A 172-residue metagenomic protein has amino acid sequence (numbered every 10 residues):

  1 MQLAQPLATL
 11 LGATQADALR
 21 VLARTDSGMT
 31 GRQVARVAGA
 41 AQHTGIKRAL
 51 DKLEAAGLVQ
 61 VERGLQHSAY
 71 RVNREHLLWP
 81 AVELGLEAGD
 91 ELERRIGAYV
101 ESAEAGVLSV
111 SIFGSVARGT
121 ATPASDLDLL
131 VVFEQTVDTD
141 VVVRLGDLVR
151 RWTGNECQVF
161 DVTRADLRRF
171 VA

Functional and structural regions predicted by a protein language model:
M1-G106, R118-A124, F133-A172: Catalytic core of pol beta-like nucleotidyltransferases
S109-V116: Short helix-loop-helix/strand-helix junction enriched in hydrophobic and basic residues
